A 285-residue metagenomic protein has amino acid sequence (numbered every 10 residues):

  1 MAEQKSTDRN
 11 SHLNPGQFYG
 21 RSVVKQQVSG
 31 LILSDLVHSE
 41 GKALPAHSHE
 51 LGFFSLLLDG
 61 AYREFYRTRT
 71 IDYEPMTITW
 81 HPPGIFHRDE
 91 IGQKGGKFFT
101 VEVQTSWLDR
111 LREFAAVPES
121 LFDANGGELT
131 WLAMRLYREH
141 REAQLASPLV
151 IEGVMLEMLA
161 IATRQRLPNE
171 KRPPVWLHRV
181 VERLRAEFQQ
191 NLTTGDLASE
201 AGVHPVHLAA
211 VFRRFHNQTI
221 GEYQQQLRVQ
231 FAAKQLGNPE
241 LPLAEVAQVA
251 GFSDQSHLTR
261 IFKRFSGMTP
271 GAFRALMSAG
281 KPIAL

Functional and structural regions predicted by a protein language model:
Q4, E113-K171: Amphipathic alpha-helical segments enriched in hydrophobic/aromatic residues interleaved with Lys/Arg
S6-K25: Extreme N-terminal tail/first-helix region
G20-P118: N-terminal regulatory/effector-sensing and dimerization cores that precede helix-turn-helix DNA-binding domains
L58, T130-Q144, V181, R185-F188 (+1 more regions): Regular secondary-structure segments
M76, H207-L208, F212, H257-F262: Short hydrophobic/aromatic patch on the recognition helix
E128, L132, R172-V180, H216 (+1 more regions): N-terminal positioning helix adjacent to the helix-turn-helix/winged-helix DNA-binding module
E182, A186, N191, G195 (+3 more regions): Terminal helix-turn-helix DNA-binding modules in bacterial transcription factors
L197-P205, A209: Helix-turn-helix
